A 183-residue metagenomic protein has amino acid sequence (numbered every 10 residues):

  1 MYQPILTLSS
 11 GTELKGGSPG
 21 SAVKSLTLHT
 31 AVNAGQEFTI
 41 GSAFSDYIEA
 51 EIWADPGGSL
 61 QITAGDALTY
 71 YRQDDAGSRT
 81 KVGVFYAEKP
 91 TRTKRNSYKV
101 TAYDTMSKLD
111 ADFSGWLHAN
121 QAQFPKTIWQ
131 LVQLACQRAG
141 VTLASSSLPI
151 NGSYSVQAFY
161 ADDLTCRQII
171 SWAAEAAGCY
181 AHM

Functional and structural regions predicted by a protein language model:
M1-A64, R95, V100-K126, Q130-Q133: Juxtamembrane "anchor/assembly" segments of surface/extracellular structural proteins
L8-T12, R72-G77: Short acidic, glycine-rich loop/turn motifs
D46, G83, A177: Residues that flank catalytic or metal-binding motifs in active/ligand-binding sites
D55-G57, Q73-D75, P90, G178-C179: Short beta-turn/strand-loop junction motif enriched in small, turn-promoting residues
L60-D74: Short coil-to-beta transition motif at edge beta-strands of beta-rich domains
A76-R79, K94-M183: Charged- and aromatic-enriched interaction segments used to assemble and dock large macromolecular complexes
K81-R92: Short beta-strand-centered aromatic/proline hotspots
